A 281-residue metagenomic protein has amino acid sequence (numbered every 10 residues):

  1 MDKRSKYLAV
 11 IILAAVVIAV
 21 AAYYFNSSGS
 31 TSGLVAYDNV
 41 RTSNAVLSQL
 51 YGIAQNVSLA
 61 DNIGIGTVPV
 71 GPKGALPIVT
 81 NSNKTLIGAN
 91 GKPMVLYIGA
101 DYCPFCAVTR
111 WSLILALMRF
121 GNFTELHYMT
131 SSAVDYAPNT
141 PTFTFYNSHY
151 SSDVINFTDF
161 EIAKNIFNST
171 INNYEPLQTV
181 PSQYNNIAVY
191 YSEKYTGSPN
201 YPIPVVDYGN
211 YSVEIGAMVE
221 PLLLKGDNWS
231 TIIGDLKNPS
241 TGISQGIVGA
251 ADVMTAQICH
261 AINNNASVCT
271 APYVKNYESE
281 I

Functional and structural regions predicted by a protein language model:
D2-M94, V108-W111, L115-I281: Non-globular targeting/processing and membrane-anchoring segments
Y97-C103: Aromatic-flanked redox-active Cys/Sec active sites in thiol-based oxidoreductases, especially the WC-centered
